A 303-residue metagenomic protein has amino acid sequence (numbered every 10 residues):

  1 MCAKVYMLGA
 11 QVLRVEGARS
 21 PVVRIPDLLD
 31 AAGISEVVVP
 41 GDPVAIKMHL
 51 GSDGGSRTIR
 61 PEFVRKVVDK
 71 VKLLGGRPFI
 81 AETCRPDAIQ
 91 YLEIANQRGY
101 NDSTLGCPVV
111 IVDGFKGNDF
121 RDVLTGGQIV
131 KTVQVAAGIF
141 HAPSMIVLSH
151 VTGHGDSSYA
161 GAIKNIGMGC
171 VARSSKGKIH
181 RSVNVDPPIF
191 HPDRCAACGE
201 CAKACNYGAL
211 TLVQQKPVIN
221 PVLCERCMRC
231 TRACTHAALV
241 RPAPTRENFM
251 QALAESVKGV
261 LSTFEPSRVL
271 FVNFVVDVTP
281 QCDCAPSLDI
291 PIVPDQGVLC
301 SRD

Functional and structural regions predicted by a protein language model:
C2-M48, D53-F63, D69-D303: Extended, low-polarity segments enriched in aliphatic/aromatic residues
